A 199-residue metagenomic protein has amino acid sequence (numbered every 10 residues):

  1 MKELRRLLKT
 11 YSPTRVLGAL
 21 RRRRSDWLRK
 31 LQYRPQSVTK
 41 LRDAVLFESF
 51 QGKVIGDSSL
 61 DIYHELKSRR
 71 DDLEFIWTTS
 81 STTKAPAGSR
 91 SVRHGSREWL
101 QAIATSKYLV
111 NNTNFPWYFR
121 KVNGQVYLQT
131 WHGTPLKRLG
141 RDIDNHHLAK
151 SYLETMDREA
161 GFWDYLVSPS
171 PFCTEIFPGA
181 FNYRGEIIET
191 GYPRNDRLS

Functional and structural regions predicted by a protein language model:
K2-A102: N-terminal pre-catalytic "stem/leader" segment of glycosyltransferase-like enzymes
K9-K30, K137-S199: A nucleotide-sugar donor-handling region in carbohydrate enzymes
S37, S68, Q101, F119-R120 (+2 more regions): Structural motif
L60-H64, A87-T155: Extended catalytic core of nucleotide-activated donor transferases of GT-like folds
D71, N123-V126, W163-D164, R184-G185: A short helix->loop->beta-strand "cap" motif at the edges of active sites that frequently abuts
I76, V110, V126-Q129, Y165-V167 (+1 more regions): Hydrophobic/aromatic beta-strand patches that form the interior of the parallel beta-sheet core in alpha/beta enzyme
T78-K84, N112-P116, P171-F172: Short, polar loop motifs at secondary-structure junctions
T79-S81, G95, W131, S170 (+1 more regions): Residues at the C-termini of beta-strands that transition into short coil/loop
